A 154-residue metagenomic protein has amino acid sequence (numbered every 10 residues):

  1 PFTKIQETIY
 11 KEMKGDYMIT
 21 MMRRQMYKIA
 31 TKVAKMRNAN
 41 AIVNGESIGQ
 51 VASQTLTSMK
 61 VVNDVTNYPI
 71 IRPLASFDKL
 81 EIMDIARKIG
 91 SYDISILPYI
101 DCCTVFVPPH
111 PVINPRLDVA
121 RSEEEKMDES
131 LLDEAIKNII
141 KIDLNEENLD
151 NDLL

Functional and structural regions predicted by a protein language model:
F2-E7, K11-D84, K88-I89, A135-N151: Active-site adenylate/phosphate-handling loop in enzymes that bind or generate adenylated species
V51-S53, K79-I82, S95, T104 (+1 more regions): Short active-site-adjacent structural elements
G90-P98: A short alpha-helix-loop-beta-strand transition element characteristic of N-terminal alpha/beta dinucleotide-binding
L97-L154: The feature marks non-catalytic terminal segments
